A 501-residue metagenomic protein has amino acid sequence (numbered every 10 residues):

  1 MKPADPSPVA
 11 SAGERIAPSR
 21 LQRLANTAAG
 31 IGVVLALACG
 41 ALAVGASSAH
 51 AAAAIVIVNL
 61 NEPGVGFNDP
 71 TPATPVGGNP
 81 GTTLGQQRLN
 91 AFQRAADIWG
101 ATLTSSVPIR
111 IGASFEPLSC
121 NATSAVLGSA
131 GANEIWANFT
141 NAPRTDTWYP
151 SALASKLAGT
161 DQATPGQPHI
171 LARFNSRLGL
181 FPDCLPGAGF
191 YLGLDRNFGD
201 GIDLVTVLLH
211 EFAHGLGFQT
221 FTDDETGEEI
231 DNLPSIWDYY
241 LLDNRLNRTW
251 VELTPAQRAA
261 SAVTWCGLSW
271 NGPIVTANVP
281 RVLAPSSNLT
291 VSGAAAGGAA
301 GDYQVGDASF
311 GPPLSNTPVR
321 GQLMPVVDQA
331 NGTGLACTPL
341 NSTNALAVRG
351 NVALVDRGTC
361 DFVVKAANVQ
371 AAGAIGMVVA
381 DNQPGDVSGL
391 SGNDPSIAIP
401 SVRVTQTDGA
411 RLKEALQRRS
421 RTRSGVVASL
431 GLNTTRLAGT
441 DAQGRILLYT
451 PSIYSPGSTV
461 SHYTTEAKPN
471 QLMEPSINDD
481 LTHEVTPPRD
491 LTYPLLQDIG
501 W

Functional and structural regions predicted by a protein language model:
M1-L24: N-terminal secretory signal peptides that target proteins for export/translocation
A28-A43: Bacterial N-terminal signal peptides
V44-A51: Sec/Tat signal peptide C-region and signal peptidase I cleavage site
A51-L209, H214-S286, A415-W501: Extracellular zinc-dependent metalloprotease catalytic-domain scaffold
G272-Y454: Structured lumen-facing ectodomains of secretory-pathway proteins
